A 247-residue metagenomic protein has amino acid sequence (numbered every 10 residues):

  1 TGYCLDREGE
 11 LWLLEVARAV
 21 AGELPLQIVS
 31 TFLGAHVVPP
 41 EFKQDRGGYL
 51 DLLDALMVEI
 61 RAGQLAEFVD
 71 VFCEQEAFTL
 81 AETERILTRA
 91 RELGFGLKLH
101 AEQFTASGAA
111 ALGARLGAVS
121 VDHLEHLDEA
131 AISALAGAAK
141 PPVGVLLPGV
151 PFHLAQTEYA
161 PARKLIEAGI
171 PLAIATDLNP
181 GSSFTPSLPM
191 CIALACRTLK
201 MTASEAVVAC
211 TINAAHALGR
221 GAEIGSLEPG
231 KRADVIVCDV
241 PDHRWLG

Functional and structural regions predicted by a protein language model:
T1-A111: Metal-coordinating catalytic core of metallo-dependent amide/deamination hydrolases
D54, V58, T211-I212, V235: Solvent-exposed alpha-helix faces
F68-V71, S120-H123, V235: Well-ordered beta-strand positions
G96, A106-S226, C238-W245: Active-site-adjacent C-terminal substructures of enzyme catalytic domains
G230-A233: Loop/turn positions that initiate beta-strands
